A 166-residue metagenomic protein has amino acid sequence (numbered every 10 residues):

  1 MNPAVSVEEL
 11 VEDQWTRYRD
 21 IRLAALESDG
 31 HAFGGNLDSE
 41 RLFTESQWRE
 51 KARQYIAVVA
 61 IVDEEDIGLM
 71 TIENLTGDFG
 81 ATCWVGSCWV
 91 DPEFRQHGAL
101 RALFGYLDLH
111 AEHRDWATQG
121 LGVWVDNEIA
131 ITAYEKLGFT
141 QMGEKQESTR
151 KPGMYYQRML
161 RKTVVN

Functional and structural regions predicted by a protein language model:
M1-S6, V165-N166: Short, low-complexity, intrinsically disordered N-terminal peptides in bacterial proteins
E12-E93, F104-Y106, H110, T163-V165: Acetyl-CoA-dependent GNAT
I56, D115-A117: Short coil/turn segments at beta-strand junctions that form active-site/ligand-binding loops
E64, G68, G98-L100, G138: Conserved phosphate-binding and hydrolysis motifs of nucleotide-dependent enzymes
S87, D91-G105, H113-R114, V125-T132 (+1 more regions): Conserved glycine-rich acetyl-CoA-binding loop
A117-I131, K136-N166: C-terminal "cap" of GNAT-fold acetyltransferases
